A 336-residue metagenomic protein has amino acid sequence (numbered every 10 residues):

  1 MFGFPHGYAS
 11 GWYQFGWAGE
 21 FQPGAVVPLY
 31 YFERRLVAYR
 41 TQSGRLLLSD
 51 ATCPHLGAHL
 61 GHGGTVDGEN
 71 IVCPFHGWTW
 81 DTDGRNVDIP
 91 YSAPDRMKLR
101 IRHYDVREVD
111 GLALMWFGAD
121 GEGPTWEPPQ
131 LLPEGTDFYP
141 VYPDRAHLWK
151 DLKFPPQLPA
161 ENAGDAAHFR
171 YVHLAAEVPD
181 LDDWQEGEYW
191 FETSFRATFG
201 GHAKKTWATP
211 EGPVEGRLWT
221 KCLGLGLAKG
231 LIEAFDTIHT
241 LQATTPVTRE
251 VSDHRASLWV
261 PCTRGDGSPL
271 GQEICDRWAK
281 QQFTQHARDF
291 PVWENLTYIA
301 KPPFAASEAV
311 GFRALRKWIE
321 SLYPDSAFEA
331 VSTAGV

Functional and structural regions predicted by a protein language model:
M1-A9: A boundary/linker detector
H6, E20, L29, Y39 (+7 more regions): Sterically constrained small-residue positions within well-ordered secondary structures of folded domains
H6, Y13, G19, A167 (+1 more regions): Flexible, active-site-adjacent loop/turn segments at secondary-structure boundaries
A9, R100, R107-V109, I238 (+1 more regions): A short, structural micro-pattern
S10-W12, G24, D110, R145-H147 (+1 more regions): Sequence-level motif detector for i,i+2 pairs with an aromatic at +2
G11, Y31-F32, R85, F138 (+2 more regions): Generic signal for short, ordered secondary-structure residues within or immediately flanking folded domains
F15-G135, V336: Rieske [2Fe-2S] iron-sulfur-binding domain
R45, T125-V336: C-terminal catalytic domain of Rieske-type non-heme iron oxygenases
